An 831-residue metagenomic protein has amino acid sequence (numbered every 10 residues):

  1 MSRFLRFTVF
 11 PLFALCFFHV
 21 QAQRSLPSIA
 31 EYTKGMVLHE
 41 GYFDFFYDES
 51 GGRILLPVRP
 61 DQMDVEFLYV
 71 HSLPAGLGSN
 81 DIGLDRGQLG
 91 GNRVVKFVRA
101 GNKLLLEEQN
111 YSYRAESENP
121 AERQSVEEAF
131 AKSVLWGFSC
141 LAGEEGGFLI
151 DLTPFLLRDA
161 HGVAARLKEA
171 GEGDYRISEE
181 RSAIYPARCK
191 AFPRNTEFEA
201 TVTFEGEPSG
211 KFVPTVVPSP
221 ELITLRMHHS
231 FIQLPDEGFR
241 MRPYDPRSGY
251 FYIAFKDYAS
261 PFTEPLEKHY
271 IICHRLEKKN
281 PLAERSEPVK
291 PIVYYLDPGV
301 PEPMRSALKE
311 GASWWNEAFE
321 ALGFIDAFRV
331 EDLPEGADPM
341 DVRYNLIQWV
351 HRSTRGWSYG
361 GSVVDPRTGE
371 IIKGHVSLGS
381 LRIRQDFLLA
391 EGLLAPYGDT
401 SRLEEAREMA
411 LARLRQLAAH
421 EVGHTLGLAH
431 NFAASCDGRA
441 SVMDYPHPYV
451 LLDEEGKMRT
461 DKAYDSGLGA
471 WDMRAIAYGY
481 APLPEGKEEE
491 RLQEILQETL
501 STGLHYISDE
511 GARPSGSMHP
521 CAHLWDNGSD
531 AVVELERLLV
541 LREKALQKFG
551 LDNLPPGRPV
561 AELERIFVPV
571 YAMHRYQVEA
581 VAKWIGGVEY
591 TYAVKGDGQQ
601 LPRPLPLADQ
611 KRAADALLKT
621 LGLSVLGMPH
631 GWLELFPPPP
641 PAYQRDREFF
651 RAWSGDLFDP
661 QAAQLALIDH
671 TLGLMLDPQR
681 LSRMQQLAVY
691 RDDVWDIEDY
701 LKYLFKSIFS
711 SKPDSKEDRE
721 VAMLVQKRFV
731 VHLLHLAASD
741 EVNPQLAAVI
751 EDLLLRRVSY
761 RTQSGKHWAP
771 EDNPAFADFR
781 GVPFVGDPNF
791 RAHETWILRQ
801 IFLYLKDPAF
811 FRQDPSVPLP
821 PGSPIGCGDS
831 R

Functional and structural regions predicted by a protein language model:
M1-Q23: Bacterial Sec-dependent N-terminal signal peptides
Q23-V300, A318, D332-Q385, A390-A406 (+4 more regions): Auxiliary tRNA-acceptor-end handling modules of aminoacyl-tRNA synthetases
M63-D64, P301-A327: Zn2+-dependent metallopeptidase catalytic core
Q88, P298, E302-E310, E408-R413 (+4 more regions): Soluble non-cytosolic domains of exported or imported proteins
S313-F324, G423-H424, L428, P448 (+1 more regions): Sec-exported extracytoplasmic/periplasmic mature domains
D332-H351, A412-L468: The catalytic-center signature of Zn2+-dependent metalloproteases
E370-G374, L378, A418, V422-L426 (+1 more regions): Extended catalytic-interface subdomain
D437-R831: Conserved catalytic/binding loops enriched for acidic/polar residues
